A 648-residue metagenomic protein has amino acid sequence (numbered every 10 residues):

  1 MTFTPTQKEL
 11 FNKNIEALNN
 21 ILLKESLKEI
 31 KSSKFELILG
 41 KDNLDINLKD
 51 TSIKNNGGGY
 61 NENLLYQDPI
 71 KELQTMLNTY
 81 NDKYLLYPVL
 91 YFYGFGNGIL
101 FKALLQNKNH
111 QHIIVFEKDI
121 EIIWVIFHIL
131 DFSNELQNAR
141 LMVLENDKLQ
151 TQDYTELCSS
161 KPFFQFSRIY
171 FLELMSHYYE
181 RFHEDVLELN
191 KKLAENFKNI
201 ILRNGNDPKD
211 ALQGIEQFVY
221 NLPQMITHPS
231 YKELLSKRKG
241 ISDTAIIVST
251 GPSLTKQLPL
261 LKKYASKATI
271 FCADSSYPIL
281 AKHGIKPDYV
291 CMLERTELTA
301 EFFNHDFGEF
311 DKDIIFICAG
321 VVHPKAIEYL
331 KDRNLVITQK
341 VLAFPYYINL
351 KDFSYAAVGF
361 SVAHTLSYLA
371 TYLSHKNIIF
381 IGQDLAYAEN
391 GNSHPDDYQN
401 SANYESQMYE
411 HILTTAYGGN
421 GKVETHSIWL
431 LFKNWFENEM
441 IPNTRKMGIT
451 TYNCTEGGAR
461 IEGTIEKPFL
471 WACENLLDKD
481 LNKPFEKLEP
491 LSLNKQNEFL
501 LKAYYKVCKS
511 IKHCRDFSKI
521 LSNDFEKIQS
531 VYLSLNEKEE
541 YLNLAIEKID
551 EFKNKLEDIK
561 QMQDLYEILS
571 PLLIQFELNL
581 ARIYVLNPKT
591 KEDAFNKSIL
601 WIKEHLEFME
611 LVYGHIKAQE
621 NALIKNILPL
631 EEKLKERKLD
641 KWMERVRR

Functional and structural regions predicted by a protein language model:
M1-A245, P252-T269, P278-K282, Y289 (+3 more regions): N-terminal donor/sugar-recognition subdomains of glycan-related enzymes, prototypically the membrane-proximal stem
L86-L90, D243-I247, C291-L293, F344-Y355 (+1 more regions): Short, basic, glycine/proline-bearing loop/turn elements
E117, S276-Y277, G284-E294, A370-D397: Glycine-rich phosphate/pyrophosphate-binding loops and their adjacent beta-strand/loop elements at enzyme active sites
L130-F132, K286-Y289, E294, D306 (+4 more regions): Short secondary-structure boundary/capping segments
S249, A273, L293, I317-A319 (+2 more regions): Generic beta-strand/beta-sheet core signal
I270-S276, V290, F316, A363-L366 (+1 more regions): Extended, hydrophobic alpha-helical segments in both membrane/secreted and soluble proteins
P324-L385: Active-site/ligand-binding-proximal alpha/beta "capping" segment
N392-E439, D480: Phosphate-binding loop/pocket of nucleotide- and phosphate-handling active sites
